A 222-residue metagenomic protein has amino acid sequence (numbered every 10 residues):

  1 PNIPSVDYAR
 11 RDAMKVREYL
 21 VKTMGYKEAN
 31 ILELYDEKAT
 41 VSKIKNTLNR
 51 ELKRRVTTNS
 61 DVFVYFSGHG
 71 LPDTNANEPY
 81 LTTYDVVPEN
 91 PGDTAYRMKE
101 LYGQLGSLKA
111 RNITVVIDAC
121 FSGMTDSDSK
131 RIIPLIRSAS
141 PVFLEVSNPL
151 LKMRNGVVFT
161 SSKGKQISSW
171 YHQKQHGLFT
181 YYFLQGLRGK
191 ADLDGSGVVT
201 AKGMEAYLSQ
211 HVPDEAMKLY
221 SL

Functional and structural regions predicted by a protein language model:
P1-L222: Cysteine endopeptidase catalytic domains of the caspase/legumain-like
